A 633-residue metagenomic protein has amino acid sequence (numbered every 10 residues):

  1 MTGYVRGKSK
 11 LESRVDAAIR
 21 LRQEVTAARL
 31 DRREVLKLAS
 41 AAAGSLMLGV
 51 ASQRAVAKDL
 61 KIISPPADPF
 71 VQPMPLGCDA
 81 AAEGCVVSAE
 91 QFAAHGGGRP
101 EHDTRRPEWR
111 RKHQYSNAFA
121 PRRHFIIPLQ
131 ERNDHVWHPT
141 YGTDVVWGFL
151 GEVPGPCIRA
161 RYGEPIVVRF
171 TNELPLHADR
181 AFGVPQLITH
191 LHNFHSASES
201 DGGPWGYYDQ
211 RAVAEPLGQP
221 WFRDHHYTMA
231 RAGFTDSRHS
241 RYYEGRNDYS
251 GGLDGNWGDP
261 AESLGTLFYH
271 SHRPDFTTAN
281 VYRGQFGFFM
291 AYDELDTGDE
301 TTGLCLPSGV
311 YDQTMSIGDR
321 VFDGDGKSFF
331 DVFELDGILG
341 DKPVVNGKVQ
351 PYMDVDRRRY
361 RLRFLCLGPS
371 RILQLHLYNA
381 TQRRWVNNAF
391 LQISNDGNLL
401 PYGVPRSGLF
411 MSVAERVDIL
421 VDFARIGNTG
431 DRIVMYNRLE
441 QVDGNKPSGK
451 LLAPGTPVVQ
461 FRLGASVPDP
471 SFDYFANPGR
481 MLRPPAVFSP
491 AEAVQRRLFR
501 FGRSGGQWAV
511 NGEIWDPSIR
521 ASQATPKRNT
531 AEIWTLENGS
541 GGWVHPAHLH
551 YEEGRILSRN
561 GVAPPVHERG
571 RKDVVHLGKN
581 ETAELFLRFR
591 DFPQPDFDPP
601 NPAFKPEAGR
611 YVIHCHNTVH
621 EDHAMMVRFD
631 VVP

Functional and structural regions predicted by a protein language model:
M1-E34: N-terminal secretory signal peptides
A17, A28, E34-A57: N-terminal export signals
V56-I126, Q130, L267, T278-G318 (+6 more regions): Extended terminal and domain-junction accessory segments
I126, N133-T140, V145-V146, L176-R180 (+5 more regions): Short, solvent-exposed loop/turn elements at domain surfaces
V153, I158, L187, L191-P260 (+5 more regions): Extracytoplasmic beta-sandwich strand-turn segments characteristic of Greek-key/jelly-roll folds
E164-I166, Y360, T530-E532: Structural beta-strand segments of beta-rich domains
L174-Y207, V321, S370-G397, L439 (+3 more regions): Extracytoplasmic copper-binding redox domains, predominantly the cupredoxin/blue-copper superfamily
S196-R231, I317-P478, G561-P564, G570: Histidine- and aromatic-rich segments of cupredoxin/plastocyanin-like copper-binding domains
